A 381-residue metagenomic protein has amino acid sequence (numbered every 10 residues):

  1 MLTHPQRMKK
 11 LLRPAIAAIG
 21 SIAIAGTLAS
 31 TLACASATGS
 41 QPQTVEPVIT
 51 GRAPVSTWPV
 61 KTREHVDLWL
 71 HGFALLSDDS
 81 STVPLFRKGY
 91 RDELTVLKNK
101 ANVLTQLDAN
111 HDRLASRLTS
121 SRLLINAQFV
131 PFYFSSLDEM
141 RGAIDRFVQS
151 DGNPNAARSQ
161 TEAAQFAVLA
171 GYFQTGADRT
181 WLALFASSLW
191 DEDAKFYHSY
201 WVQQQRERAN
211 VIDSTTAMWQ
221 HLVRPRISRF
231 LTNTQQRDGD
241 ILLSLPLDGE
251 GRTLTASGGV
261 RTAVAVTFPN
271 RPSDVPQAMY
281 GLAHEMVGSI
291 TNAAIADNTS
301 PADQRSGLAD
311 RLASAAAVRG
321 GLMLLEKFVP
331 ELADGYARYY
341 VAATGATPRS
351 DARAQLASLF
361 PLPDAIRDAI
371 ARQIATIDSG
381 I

Functional and structural regions predicted by a protein language model:
Q41-D151, A357-A369: N-terminal mature-domain "stem" immediately C-terminal to a signal peptide or N-terminal signal-anchor/transmembrane
D108-D213: Long, mid-chain structured domain cores
Y200-G259, K327, E331: Auxiliary, metal-adjacent structural segments of Zn-dependent hydrolase domains
E250-P276: Active-site scaffold of zinc-dependent metalloenzymes
P276-D297, V318: Active-site recognition of the HExxH zinc-binding catalytic motif
A293-A315: Post-HEXXH active-site segment of zinc metalloproteases
A333-I381: Pan-zinc metallopeptidase signature
